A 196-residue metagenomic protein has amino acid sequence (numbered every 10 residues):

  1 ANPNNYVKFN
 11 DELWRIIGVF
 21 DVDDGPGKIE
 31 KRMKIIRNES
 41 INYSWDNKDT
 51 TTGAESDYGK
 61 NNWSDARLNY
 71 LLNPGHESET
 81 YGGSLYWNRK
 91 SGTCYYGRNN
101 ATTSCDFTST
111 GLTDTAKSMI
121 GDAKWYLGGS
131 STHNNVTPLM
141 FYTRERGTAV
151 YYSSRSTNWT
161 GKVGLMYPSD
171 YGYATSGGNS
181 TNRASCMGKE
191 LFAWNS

Functional and structural regions predicted by a protein language model:
A1-S196: Long, domain-scale functional regions
